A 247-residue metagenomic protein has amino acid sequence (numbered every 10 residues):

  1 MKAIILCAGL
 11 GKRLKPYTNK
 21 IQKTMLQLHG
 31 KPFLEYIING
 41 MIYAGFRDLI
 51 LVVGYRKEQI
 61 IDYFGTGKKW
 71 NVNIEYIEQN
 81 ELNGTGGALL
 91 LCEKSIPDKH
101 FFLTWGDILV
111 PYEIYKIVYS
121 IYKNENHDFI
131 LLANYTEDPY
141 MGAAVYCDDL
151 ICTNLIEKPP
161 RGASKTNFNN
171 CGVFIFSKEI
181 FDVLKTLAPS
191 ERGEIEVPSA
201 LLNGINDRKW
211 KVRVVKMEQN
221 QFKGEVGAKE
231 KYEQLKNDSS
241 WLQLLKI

Functional and structural regions predicted by a protein language model:
M1-N19, A44: N-terminal nucleotide-binding beta1-loop-alpha1 segment
K2-I5, K31-T104, I114-Y115: Conserved N-terminal catalytic core of the sugar/cofactor nucleotidyltransferase
K20-E35: Short catalytic helix/loop segments, enriched in acidic residues and glycine and frequently bearing histidine
M25, A144-C147, V214: A structural signal for short hydrophobic beta-strand segments in well-ordered beta-sheet cores
H29, Y55, N80, E196 (+1 more regions): Short beta->alpha linker loops
G106-L109: The conserved acidic donor/metal-binding loop of glycosyltransferases
E113-Y140: Conserved donor-nucleotide/metal-binding helix-loop-beta segment in metal-dependent transferases, i.e., the alpha-helix
I151-I247: Catalytic-core segments of class I nucleotidyltransferases/pyrophosphorylases that form NMP-activated intermediates
